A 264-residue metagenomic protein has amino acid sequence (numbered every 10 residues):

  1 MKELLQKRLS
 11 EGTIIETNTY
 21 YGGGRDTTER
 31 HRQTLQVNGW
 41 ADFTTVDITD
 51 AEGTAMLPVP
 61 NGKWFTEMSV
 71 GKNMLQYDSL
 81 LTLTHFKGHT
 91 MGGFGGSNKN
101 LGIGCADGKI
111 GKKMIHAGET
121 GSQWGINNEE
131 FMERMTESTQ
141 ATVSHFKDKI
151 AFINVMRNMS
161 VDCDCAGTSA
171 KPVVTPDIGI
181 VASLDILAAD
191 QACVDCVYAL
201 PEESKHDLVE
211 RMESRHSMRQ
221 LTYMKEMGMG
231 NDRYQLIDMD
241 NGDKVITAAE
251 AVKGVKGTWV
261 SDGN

Functional and structural regions predicted by a protein language model:
E3-N264: Extended, low-polarity segments enriched in aliphatic/aromatic residues
